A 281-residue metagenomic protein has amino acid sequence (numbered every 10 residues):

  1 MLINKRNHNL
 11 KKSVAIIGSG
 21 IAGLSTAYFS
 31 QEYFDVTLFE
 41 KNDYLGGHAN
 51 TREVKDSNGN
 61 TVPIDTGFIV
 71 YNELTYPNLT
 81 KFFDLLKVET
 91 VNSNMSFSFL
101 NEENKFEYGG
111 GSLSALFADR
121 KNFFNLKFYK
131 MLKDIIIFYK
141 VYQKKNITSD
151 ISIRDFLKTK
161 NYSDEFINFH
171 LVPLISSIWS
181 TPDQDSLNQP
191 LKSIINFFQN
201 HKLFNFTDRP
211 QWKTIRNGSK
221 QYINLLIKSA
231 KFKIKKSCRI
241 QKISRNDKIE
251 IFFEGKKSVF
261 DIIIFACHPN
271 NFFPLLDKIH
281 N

Functional and structural regions predicted by a protein language model:
M1-L10: A short, basic/flexible loop-to-alpha-helix module at the beginning of a structural domain
K12-L38: N-terminal Rossmann-like FAD-binding beta1-loop-alpha1 element of flavoenzymes
A22, Y44, N270: Conserved Rossmann-like nucleotide-cofactor binding loop
Q31-K55: Glycine-rich FAD pyrophosphate-binding loop
E53-L79: N-terminal glycine-rich dinucleotide-binding loop that anchors FAD/FMN and/or NAD(P) in oxidoreductases
N72-E73, P77-N188: Mobile amphipathic helical/loop "lid" adjacent to a hydrophobic cofactor/ligand pocket
N196-N246: Helical element adjacent to the flavin cofactor pocket in flavoenzyme catalytic cores
S237-R239, R245-N246, F252-N281: Central helical "cap/lid" subdomain
